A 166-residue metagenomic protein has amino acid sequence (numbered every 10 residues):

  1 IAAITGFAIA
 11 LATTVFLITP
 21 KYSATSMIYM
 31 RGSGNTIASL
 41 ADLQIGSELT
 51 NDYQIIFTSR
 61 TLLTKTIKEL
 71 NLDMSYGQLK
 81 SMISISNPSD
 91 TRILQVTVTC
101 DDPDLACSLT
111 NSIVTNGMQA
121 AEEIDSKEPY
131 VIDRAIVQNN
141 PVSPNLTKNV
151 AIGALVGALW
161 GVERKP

Functional and structural regions predicted by a protein language model:
I1-P166: Hydrophobic and amphipathic membrane-targeting/association helices
